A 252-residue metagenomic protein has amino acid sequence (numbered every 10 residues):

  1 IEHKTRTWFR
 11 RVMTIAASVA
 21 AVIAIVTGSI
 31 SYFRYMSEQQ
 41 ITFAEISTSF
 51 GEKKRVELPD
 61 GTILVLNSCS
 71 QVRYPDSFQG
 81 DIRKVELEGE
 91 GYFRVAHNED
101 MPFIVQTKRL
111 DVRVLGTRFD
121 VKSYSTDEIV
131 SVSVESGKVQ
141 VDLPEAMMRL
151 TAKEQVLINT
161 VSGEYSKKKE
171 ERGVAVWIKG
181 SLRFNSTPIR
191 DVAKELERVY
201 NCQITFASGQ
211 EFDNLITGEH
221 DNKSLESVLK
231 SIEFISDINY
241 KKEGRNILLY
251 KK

Functional and structural regions predicted by a protein language model:
E2-A17, A21-K252: A residue-level detector for the "anchor" residue at the start of short, highly conserved motifs
